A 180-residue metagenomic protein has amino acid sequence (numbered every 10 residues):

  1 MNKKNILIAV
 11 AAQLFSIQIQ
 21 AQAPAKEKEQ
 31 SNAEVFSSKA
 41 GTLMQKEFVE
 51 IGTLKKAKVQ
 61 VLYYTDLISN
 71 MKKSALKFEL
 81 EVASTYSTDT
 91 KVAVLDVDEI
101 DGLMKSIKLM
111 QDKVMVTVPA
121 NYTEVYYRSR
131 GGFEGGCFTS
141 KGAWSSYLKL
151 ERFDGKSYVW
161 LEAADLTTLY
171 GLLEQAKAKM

Functional and structural regions predicted by a protein language model:
M1-A25: Bacterial Sec-dependent N-terminal signal peptides
A21-M180: Positively charged, low-complexity terminal tracts and the immediately adjacent first secondary-structure elements
